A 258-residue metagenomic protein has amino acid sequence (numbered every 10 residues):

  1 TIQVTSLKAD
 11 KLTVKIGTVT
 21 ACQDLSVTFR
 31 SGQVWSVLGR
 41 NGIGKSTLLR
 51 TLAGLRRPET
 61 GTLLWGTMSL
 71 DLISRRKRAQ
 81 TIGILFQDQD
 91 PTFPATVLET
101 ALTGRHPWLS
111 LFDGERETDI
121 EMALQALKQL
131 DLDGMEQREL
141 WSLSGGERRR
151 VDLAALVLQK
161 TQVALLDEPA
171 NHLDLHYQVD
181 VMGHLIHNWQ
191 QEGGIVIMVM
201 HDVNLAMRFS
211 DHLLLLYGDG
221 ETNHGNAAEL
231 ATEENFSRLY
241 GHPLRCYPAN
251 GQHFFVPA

Functional and structural regions predicted by a protein language model:
L38-R40: The feature captures the beta-strand-to-loop junction immediately N-terminal to the Walker
A53: Helix-to-loop junction immediately C-terminal to a conserved catalytic motif
G61-S69, R78: Conserved ABC transporter NBD signature motif
L102, E117-M135, D152, K160: Conserved ABC ATPase "signature" region
E139-L143, E147: Conserved ABC ATPase signature
A164-E168: Catalytic Walker B motif of ABC-type/P-loop ATPase nucleotide-binding domains
